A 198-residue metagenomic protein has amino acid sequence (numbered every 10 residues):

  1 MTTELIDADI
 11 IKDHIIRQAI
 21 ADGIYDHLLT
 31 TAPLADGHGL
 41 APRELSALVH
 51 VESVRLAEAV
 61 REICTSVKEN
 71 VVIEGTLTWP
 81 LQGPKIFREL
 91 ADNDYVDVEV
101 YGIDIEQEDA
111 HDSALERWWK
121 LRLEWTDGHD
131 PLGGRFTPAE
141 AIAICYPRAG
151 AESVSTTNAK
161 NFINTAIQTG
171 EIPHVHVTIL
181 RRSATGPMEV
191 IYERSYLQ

Functional and structural regions predicted by a protein language model:
M1-S66, L81: Conserved substrate/cofactor phosphate-moiety recognition/catalytic segment in nucleotide-dependent phosphotransferases
T2, K68, N93-E99, I172-V175: Short glycine-/polar-rich loops that comprise or flank the Walker A/P-loop and associated switch/sensor motifs
I11-K12, T78-W79, D104-D109, S183-P187: Conserved nucleotide-binding/hydrolysis micro-motifs of P-loop NTPases
D22-I24, L90-A91, E116-W119: Short, hinge-like loop/turn segments at secondary-structure boundaries
T78, D92-L115: Conserved phosphate-donor/acceptor-positioning beta-strand/loop module used by diverse small-molecule
G83-Y95: Conserved C-terminal guanine-recognition region of P-loop GTPase G domains, centered on the G4
D109-Q198: Conserved GTP-binding G-domain of TRAFAC-class P-loop NTPases and closely related GTPase folds
